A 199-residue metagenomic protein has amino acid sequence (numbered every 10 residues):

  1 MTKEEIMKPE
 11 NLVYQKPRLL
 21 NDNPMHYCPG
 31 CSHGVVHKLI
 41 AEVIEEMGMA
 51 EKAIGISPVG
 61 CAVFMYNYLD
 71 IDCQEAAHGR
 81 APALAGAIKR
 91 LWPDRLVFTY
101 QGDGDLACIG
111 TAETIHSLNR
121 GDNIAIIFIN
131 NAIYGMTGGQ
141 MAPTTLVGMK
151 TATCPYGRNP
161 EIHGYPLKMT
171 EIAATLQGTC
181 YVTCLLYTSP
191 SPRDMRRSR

Functional and structural regions predicted by a protein language model:
P9-L12, P17-A77: Active-site diphosphate/adenylate-binding microenvironment
Q15, A142-S189: Conserved thiamine diphosphate
Y27-P29, T99-Q101, Y181-L186: Short catalytic-loop micro-motif centered on adjacent basic/acidic residues
G34-L39, G79-A83, W92, A112 (+2 more regions): Conserved active-site and cofactor/substrate-binding residues in soluble primary-metabolism enzymes
A53-G55, R95-F98, N123-I127, E171 (+1 more regions): Structural motif
V59-G135: Thiamine diphosphate
A112-H116, M136-M149: Active-site-proximal loop->helix
Y187-R199: Single conserved hydrophobic/aromatic residue that forms the stacking wall/gate of nucleotide- or nucleobase-binding
